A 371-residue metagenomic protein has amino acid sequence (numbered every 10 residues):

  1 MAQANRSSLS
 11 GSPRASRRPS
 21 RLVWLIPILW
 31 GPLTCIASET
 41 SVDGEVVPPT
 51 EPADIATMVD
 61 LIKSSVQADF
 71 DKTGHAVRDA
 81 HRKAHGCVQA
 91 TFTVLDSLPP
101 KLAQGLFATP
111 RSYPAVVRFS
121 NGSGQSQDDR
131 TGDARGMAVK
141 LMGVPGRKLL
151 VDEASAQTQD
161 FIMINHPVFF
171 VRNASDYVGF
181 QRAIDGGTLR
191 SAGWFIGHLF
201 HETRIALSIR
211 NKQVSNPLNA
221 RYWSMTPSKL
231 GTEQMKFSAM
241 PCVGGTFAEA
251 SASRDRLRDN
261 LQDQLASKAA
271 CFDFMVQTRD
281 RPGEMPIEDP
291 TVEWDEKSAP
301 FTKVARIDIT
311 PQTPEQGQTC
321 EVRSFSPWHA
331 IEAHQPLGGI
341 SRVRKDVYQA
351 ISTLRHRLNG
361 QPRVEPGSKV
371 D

Functional and structural regions predicted by a protein language model:
M1-R18: N-terminal secretory signal peptides that target proteins for export/translocation
A15-R17, V23, N216, I287: Intrinsically disordered, low-complexity regions enriched in Ser/Pro/Gly/Gln/His and often acidic
V23-P32: Bacterial N-terminal signal peptides
S38-D371: Active-site-adjacent core segments of small-molecule enzymes
